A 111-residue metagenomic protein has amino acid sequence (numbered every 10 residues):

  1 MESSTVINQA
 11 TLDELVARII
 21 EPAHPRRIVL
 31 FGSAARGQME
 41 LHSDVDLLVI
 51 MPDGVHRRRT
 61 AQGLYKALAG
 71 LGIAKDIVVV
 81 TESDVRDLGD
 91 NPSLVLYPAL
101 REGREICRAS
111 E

Functional and structural regions predicted by a protein language model:
M1-R27, A35-L41, P52-E111: Catalytic core of pol beta-like nucleotidyltransferases
D44: ATP/adenylate-binding site constellation spanning eukaryotic-like Ser/Thr protein kinases, ABC-transporter
L48-I50: Short hydrophobic/aromatic beta-strand micro-patches that form the beta-sheet surface supporting nucleotide- or nucleic
